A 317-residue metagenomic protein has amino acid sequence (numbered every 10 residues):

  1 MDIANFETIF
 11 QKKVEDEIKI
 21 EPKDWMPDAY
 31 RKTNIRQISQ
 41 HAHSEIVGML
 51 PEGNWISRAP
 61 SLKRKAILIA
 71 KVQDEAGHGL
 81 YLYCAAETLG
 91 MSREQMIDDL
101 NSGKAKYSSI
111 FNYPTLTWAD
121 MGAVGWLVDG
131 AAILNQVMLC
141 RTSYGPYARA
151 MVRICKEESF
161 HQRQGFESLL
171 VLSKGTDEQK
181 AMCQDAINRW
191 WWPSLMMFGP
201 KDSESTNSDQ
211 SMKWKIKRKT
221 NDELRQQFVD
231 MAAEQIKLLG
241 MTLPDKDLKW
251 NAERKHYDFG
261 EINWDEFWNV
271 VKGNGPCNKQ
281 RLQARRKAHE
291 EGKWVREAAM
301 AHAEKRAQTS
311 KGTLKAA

Functional and structural regions predicted by a protein language model:
M1-E21, H43, Q95-A105: Acidic, low-complexity proline/glycine-rich segments
M1-I9, K71-D99, F166-L169: Conserved alpha-helical segments that form or flank metal/cofactor-binding pockets of metalloenzymes
K19-S39, D99-G125, T142, G175-Q179 (+1 more regions): Acidic/His metal-coordination segments adjacent to aromatic residues that form catalytic metal sites in metalloenzymes
D24-Y30, V47-A70, A132-Y147: Helix-loop segments that flank and shape redox-cofactor active sites
Y30-H41, A59-H78, M121, P146-E158 (+1 more regions): Alpha-helical scaffold segments that form or flank carboxylate-/histidine-based iron centers
Y113-Q164: Internal, conserved structured core segments that host functional sites
P146-S208: A contiguous pocket-lining binding segment that forms or flanks enzyme active sites
A181-A317: Extended, helix-rich structural scaffolds rather than catalytic motifs
